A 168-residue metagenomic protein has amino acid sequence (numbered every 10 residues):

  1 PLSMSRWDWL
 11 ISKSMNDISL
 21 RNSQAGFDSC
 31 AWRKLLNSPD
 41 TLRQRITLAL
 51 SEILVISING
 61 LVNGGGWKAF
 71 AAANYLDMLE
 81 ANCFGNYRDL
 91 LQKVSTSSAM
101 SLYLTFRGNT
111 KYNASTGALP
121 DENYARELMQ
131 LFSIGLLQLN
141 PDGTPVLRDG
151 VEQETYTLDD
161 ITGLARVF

Functional and structural regions predicted by a protein language model:
P1-K13: Hydrophobic alpha-helical membrane-insertion signals
I11-R21: An acidic intrinsically disordered interaction segment
S19-F168: Primarily short, surface-exposed interaction patches in extracytoplasmic proteins
